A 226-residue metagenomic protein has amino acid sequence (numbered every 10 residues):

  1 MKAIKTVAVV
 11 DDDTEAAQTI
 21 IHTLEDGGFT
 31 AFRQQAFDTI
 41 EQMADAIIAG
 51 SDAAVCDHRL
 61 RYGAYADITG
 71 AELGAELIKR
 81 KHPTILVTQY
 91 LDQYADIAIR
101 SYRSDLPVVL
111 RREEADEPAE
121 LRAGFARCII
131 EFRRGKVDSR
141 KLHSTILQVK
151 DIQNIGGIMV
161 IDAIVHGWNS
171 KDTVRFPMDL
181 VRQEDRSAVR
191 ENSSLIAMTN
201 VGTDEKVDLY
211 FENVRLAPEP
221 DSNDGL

Functional and structural regions predicted by a protein language model:
K2-E15, I20-L24: Conserved acidic segment of CheY-like receiver
D13-A16, R59-A64, Y90-Y94, A115-E117: Short acidic, S/G/P-rich loop/turn micro-motifs used as interaction or catalytic elements
I21, A44, A71-A75, I99: Short amphipathic alpha-helical segments and helix-helix/interface helices
F32-A53, D57, R61-Y62: Acidic, metal-coordinating helix/loop segments flanking the phosphotransfer/catalytic sites of two-component signaling
R33, I85-I146, I152, A163-N169: Output/docking surface of receiver
A54-I78, Q89: Conserved phosphotransfer microenvironments
K79-P83: A short helix->loop->beta-strand "cap" motif at the edges of active sites that frequently abuts
A126-L226: C-terminal output/effector regions of signal-responsive regulators
